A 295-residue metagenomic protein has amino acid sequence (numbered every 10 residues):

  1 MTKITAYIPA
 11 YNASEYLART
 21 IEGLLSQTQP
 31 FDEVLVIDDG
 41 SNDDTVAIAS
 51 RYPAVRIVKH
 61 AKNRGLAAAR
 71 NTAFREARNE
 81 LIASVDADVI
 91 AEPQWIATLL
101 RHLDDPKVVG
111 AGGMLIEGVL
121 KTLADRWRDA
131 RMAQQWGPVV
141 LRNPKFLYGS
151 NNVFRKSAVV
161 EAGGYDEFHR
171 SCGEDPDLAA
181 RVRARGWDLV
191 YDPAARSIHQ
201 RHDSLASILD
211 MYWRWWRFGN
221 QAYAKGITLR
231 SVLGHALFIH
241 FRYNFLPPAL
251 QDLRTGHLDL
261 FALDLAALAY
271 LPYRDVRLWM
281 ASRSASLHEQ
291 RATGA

Functional and structural regions predicted by a protein language model:
A13-S26: Short, well-formed alpha-helical segments that are part of the catalytic scaffolds of diverse glycosyltransferases
D38-V46, K62, D86-V89: A conserved acidic beta->alpha catalytic loop
H60-A77: Glycine-rich, basic loop-to-helix element that forms the pyrophosphate-binding segment of sugar-nucleotide handling
I82: Short aromatic/hydrophobic "clamp" motif used to bind/position activated sugar donors
Q94-A124: Conserved donor NDP-sugar-binding/catalytic core segment of glycosyltransferases
G113-M114, R128-K145: Short, flexible, basic/aromatic active-site loop/helix in glycosyltransferases
S171-L178: Acidic donor-binding loop at a coil-to-helix junction in glycosyltransferase catalytic cores that engages
M211-R217, T228-A295: Non-catalytic, C-terminal membrane-associated alpha-helical segments of glycosyltransferases
